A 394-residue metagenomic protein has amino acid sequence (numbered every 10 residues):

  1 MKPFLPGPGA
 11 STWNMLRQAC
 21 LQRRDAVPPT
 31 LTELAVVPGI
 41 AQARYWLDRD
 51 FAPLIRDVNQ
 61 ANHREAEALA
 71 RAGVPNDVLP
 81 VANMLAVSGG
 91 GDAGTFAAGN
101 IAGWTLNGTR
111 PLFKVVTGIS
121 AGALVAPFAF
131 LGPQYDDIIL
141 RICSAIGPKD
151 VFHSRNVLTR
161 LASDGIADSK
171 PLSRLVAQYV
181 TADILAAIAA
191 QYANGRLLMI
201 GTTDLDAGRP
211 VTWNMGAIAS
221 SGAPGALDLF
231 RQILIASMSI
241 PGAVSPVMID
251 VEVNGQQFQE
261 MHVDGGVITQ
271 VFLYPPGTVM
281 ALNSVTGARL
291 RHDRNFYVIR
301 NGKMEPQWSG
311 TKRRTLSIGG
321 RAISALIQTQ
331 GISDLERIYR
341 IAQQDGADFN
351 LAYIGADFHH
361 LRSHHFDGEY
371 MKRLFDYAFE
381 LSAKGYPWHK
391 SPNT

Functional and structural regions predicted by a protein language model:
M1-M15: N-terminal export signals
T12-K114, F130-T394: Patatin-like phospholipase
I119-S120: Catalytic nucleophile serine of serine hydrolases, specifically the conserved "nucleophile elbow" pentapeptide
